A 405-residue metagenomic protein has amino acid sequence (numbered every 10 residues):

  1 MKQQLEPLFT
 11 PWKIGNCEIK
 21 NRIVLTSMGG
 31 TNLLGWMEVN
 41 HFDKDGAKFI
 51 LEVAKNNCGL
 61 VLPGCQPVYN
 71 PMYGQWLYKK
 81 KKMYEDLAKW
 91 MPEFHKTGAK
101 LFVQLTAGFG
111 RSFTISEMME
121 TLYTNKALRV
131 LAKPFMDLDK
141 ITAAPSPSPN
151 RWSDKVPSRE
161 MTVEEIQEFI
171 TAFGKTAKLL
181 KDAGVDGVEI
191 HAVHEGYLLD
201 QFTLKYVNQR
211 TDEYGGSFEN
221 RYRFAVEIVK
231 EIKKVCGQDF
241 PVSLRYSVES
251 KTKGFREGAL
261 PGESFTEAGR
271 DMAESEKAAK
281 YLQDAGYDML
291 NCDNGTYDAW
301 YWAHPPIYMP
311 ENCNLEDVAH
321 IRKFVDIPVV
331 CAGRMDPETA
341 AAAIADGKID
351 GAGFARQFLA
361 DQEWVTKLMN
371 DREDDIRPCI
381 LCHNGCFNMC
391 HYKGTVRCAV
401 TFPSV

Functional and structural regions predicted by a protein language model:
M1-V405: Flavin-dependent oxidoreductase catalytic cores
